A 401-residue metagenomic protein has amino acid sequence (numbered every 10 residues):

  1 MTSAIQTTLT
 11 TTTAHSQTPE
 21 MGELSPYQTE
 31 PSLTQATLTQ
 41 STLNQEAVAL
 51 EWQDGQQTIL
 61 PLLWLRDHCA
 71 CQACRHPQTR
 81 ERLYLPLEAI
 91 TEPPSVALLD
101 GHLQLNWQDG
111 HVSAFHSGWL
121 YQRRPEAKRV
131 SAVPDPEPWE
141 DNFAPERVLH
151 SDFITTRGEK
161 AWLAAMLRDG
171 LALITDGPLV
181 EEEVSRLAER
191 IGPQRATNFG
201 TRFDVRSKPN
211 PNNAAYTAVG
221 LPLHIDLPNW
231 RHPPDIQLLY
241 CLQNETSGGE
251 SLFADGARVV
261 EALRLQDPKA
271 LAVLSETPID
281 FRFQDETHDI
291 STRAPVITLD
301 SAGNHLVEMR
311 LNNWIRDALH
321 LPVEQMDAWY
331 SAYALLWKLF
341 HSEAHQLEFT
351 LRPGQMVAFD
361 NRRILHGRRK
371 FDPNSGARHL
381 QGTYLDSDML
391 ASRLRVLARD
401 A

Functional and structural regions predicted by a protein language model:
M1-E159: Motif-centric detector for short Cys/His coordination patterns
L43-Q45, M166-D169: Short, surface-exposed loop/turn motifs at beta-strand boundaries within globular domains
V130-A161, L167-L171, D176-G177, E181-A401: Active-site environment of non-heme Fe oxygenases that use a 2-His-1-carboxylate facial triad
